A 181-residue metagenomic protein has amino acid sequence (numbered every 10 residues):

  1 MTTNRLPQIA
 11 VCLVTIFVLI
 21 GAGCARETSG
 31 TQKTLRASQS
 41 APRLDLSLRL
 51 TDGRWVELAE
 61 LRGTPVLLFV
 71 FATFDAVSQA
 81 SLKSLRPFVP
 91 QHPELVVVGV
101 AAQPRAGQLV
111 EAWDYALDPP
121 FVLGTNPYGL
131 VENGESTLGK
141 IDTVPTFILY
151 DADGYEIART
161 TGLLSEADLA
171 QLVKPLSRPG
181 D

Functional and structural regions predicted by a protein language model:
T2-V11: Bacterial N-terminal signal peptides that target proteins for export
L19-G23: C-terminal motif of bacterial Sec signal peptides marking the signal peptidase cleavage site
A25-L58: N-terminal "domain-start" segment that seeds a small globular fold
E57-Q79: Short active-site neighborhood of thiol/selenol oxidoreductases, capturing the structured segment around
L67-L68, V97, F147: Hydrophobic beta-strand anchors of alpha/beta hydrolase catalytic cores
Q79-L117, Y128-G134: Structural microenvironment flanking redox-active thiols in thiol-disulfide oxidoreductases
Y115-P119, P127-K174: Thiol/disulfide oxidoreductase modules built on the thioredoxin-like
